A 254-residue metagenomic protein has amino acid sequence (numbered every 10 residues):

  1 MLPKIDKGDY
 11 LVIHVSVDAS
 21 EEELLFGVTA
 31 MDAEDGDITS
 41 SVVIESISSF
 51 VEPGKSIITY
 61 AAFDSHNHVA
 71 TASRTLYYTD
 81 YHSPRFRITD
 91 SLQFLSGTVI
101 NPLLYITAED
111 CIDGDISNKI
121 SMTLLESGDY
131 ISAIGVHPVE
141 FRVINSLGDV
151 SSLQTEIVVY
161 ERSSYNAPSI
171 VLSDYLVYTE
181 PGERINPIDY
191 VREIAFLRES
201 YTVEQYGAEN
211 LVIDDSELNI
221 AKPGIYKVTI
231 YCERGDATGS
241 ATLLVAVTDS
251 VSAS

Functional and structural regions predicted by a protein language model:
M1-D35, H82-D115, Y165-V203: Solvent-exposed, low-complexity, repeat-rich "mucin-like" stalks and linkers
M1-L2, Y77-R85, V158-A167, A246-S254: Extracellular interdomain linker/stem segments of modular secreted and single-pass surface proteins
A33-Y78, D113-Y160, L197-S250: Serine/threonine-rich, repeat-prone extracellular segments and beta-strand-based repeat modules of secreted/surface
